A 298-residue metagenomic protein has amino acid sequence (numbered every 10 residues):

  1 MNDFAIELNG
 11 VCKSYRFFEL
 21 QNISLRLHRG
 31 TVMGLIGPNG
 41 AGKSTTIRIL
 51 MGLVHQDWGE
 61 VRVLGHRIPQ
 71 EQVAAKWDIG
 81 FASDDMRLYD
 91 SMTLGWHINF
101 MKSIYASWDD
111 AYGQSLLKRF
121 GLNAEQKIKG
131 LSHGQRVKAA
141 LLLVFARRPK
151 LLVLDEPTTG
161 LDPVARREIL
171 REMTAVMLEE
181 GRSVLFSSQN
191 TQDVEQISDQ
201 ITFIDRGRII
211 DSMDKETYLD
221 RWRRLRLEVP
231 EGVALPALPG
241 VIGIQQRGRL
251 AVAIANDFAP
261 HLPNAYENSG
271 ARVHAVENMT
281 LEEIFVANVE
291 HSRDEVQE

Functional and structural regions predicted by a protein language model:
M1-D3, E298: Short, low-complexity, intrinsically disordered N-terminal peptides in bacterial proteins
D3-L8, K13-D205, D211: ABC transporter nucleotide-binding domains
F17, R29, E195, L219 (+2 more regions): Alpha-helix termination/capping residues and helix-transition junctions
F18, V73, A111-S115, E216 (+3 more regions): Generic alpha-helical secondary structure signal
T93, D214, E277-T280: Short loop/turn segments at beta->alpha junctions
L152-P157, V233-L235, P260-L262: Short, surface-exposed beta-strand/loop "edge" segments at domain boundaries and coil↔beta transitions
L170-D257, A275: ABC transporter nucleotide-binding domain
R249, I254-E298: C-terminal coupling/interaction segments
